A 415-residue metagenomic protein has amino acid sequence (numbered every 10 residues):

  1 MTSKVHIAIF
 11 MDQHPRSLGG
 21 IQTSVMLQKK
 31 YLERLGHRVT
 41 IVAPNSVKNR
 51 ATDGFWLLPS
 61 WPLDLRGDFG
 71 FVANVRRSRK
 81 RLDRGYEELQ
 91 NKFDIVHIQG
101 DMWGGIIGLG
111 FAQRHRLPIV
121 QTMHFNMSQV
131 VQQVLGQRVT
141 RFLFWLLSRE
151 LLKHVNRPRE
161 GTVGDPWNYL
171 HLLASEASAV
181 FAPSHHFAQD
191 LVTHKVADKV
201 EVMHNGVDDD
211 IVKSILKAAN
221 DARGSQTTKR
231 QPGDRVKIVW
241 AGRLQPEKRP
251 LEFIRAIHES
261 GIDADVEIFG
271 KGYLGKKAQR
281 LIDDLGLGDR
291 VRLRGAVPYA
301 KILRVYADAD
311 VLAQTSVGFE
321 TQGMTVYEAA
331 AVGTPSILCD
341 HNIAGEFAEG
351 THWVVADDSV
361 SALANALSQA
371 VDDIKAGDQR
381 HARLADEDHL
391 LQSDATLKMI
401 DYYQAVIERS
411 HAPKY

Functional and structural regions predicted by a protein language model:
L58, F144-G224, G233: Donor nucleotide-sugar binding/catalytic pocket of nucleotide-sugar-dependent glycosyltransferases
D94, S178, A307-T321: Acidic donor-binding loop of glycosyltransferase active sites
F181, Q226-I257, E267: Conserved donor-binding/catalytic core segment of Leloir-type glycosyltransferases
K277-V297: Nucleotide-activated donor-binding/catalytic signature segment of Leloir-type glycosyltransferases, i.e., the conserved
A296-V297, R304-A309: Short alpha-helical donor nucleotide-sugar binding micro-motif in glycosyltransferases
V326, A331-L338: Short hydrophobic beta-strand element within catalytic cores of glycosyltransferases and related nucleotide-activated
G350-S361, S368-K375: Conserved acidic donor-binding segment of nucleotide-sugar-dependent glycosyltransferases
K375-H411: A charged, aromatic-enriched C-terminal amphipathic alpha-helix characteristic of glycosyltransferases across folds
